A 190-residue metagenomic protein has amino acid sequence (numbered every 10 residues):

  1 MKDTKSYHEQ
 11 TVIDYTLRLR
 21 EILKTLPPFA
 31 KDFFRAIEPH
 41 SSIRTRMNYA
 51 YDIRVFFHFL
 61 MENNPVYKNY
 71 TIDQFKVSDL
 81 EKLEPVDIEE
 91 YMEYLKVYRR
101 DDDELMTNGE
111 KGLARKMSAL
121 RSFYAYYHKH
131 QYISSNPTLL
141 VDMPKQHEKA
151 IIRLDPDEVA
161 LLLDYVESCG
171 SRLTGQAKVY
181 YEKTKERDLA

Functional and structural regions predicted by a protein language model:
M1-A190: Conserved catalytic core of the tyrosine transesterase superfamily
